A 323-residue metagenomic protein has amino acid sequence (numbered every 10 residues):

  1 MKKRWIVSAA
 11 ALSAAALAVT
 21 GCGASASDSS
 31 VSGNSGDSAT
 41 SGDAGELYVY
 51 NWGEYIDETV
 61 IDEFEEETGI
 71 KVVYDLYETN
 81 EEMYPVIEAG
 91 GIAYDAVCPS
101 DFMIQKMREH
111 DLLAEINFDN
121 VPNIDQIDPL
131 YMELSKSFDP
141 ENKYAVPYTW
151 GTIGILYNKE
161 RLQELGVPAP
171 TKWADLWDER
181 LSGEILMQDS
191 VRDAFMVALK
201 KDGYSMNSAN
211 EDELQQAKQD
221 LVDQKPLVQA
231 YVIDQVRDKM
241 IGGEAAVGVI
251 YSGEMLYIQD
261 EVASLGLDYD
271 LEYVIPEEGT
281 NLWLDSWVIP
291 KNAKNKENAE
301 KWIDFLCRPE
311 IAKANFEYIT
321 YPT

Functional and structural regions predicted by a protein language model:
M1-T20: Sec-dependent bacterial lipoprotein signal peptides
V19-D37: Bacterial lipoprotein signal-peptidase II cleavage site
G23-A24, A39-K106: Early extracytoplasmic/lumenal segment of secretory-pathway proteins
A39-S41, Q105-W150, L165-A174: Hinge/lid segment of periplasmic solute-binding proteins
D62, N80-A114, D125-P140, L256-S264: Pocket-flanking alpha-helical
A114-D125, L265-N281, P290-A293: Short beta-strand->loop
L186-S190, A194, A198, D202-V274: Ligand-binding pocket segment of bilobal, Venus flytrap-like solute-binding proteins
D285, P290-T323: Mature extracytoplasmic/periplasmic domains
